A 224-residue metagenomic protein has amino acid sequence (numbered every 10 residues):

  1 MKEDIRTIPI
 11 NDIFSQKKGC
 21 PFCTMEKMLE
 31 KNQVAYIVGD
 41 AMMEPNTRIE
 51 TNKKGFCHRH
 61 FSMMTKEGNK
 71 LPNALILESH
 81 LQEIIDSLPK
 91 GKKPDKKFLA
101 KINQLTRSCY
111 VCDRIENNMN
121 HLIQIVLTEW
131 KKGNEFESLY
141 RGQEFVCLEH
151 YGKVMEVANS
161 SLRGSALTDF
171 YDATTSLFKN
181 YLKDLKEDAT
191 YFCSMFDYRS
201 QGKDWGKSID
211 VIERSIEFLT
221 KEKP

Functional and structural regions predicted by a protein language model:
M1-P224: Intrinsically disordered, low-complexity regulatory regions of eukaryotic proteins
